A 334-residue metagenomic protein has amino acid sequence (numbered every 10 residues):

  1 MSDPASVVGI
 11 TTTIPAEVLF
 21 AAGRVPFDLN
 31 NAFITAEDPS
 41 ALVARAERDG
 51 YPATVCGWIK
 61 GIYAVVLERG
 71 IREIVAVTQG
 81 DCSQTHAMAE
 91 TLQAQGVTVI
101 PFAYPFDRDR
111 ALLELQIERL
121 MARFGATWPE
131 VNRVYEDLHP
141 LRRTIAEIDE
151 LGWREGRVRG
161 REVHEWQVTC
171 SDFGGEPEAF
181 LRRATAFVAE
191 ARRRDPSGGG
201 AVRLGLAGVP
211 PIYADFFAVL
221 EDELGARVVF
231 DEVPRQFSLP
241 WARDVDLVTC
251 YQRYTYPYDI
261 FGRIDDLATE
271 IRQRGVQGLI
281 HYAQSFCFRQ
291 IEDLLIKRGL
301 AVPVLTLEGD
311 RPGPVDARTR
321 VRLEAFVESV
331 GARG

Functional and structural regions predicted by a protein language model:
M1-L67: Generic N-terminal leader/targeting and pre-domain segments
S2-S6, E114, E118-P240: A charged, amphipathic alpha-helical module
G9-T13, A76-G80, L206-P211, Y282-S285: Structural motif
T12-I14, V18-L42, A201, G205-A268: Redox- and metal-dependent alpha/beta enzyme cores, enriched for Fe-S-associated oxidoreductases and cofactor-handling
G57-R123: Acidic/His-rich segments in extracytoplasmic proteins that coordinate ligands and/or metal ions
G61-V66, Y256-G275, I291-L295: A short, acidic, amphipathic alpha-helical segment used as a generic capping/interface helix at domain edges
I71-R72, G275-I280: Proline-aspartate-enriched helix->loop->beta-strand connector
I291-G334: Peripheral docking tails and interdomain loops at the edges of cofactor- or intermediate-handling domains
